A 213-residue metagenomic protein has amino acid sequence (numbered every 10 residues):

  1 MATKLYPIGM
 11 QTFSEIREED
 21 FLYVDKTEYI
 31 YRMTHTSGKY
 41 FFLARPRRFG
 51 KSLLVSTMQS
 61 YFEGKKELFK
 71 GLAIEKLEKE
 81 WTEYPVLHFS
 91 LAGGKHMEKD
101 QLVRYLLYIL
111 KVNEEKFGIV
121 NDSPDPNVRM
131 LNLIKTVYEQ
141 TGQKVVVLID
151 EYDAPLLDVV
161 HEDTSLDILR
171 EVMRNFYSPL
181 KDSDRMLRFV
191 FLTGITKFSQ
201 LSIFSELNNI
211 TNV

Functional and structural regions predicted by a protein language model:
M1-V213: Phosphate-binding site recognition
